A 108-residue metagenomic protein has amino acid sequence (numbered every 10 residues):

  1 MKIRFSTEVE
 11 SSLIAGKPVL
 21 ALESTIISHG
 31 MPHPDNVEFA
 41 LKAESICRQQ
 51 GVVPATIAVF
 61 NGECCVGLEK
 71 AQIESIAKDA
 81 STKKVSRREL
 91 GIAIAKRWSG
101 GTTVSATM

Functional and structural regions predicted by a protein language model:
M1-G16: N- or domain-start disorder-to-order transition segments that initiate the globular core
K2-I3, V37, G101: Short alpha-helix boundary/capping motifs
L13-K17, K78-S81: Short hydrophobic/aromatic-rich motifs at helix boundaries and adjacent loops
P18-L22: Short, hydrophobic/glycine-enriched beta-strand segments
S24, H29-M31, N36-I92: Glycine-rich nucleotide/cofactor/substrate-binding loop typically near the N-terminus or early in the first domain
A93-W98: Active-site mouth loops of central-metabolism enzymes
G101-M108: Internal active-site segments that recognize and position negatively charged phosphoryl groups and nucleotide moieties
